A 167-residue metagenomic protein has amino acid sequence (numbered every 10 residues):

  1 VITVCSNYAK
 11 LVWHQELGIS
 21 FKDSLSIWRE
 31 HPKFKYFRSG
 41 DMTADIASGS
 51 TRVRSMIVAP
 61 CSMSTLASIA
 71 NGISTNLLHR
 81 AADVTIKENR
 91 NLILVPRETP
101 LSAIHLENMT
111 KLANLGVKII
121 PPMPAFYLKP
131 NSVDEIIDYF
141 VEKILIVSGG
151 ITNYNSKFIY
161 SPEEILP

Functional and structural regions predicted by a protein language model:
V1-L92, T99-P167: A cross-family phosphate/adenosyl-ligand binding-site feature
